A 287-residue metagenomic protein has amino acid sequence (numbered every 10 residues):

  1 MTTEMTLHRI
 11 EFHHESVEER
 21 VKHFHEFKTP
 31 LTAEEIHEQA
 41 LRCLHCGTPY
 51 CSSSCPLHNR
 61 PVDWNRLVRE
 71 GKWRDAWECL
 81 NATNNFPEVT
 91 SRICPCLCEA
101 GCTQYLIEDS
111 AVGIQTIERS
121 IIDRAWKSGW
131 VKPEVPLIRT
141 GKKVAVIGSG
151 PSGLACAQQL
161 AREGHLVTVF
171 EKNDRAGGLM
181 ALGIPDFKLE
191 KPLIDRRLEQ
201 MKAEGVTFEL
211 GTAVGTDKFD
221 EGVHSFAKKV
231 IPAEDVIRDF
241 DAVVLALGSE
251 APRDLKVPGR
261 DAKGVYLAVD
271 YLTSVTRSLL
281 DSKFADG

Functional and structural regions predicted by a protein language model:
M1-E34, Q39, E118-G287: Residues forming the flavin
T3-H25, Y50-D75, L97-R124: Iron-sulfur (Fe-S) cluster-binding segments and ferredoxin-like electron-carrier domains, especially [2Fe-2S]
P30-Y50, W73-L97: Immediate flanking context of iron-sulfur cluster ligation sites
L41, R60, N81, N85 (+5 more regions): A broad detector of the eukaryotic-type serine/threonine protein kinase catalytic domain
C43-G47, S110-A111, R196: Short amphipathic alpha-helical segments with coiled-coil-like heptad repeat character
N81, C94-E99, E134-G141: Short, glycine/charge-rich beta-strand/loop segments that flank catalytic centers and engage negatively charged groups
P95-I114, K143-Q159: Short flanking/linker segments adjacent to small metal-binding domains or redox-active Cys/His motifs
